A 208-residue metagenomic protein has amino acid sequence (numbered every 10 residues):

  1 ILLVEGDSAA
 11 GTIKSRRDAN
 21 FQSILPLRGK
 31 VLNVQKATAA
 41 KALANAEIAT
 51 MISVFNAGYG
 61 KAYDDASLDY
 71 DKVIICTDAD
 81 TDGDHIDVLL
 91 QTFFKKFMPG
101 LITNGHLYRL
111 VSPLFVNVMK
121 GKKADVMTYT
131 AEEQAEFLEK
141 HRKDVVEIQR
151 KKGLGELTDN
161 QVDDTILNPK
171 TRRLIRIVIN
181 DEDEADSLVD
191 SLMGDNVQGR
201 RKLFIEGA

Functional and structural regions predicted by a protein language model:
I1-A208: Conserved phosphate-chemistry cores used by DNA topoisomerases
